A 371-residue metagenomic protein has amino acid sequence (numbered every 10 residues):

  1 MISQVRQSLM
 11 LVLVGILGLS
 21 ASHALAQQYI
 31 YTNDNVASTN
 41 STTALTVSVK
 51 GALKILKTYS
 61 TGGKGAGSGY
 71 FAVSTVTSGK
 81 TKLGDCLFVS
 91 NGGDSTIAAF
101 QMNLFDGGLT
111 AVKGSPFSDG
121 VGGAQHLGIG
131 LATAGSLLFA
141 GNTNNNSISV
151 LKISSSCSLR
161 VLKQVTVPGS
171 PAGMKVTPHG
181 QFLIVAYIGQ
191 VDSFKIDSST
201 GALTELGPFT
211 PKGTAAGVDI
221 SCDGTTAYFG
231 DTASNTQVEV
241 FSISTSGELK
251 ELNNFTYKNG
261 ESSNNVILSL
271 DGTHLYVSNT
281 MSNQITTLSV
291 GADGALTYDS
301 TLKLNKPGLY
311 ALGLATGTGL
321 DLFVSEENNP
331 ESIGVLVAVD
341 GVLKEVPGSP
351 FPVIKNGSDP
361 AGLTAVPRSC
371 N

Functional and structural regions predicted by a protein language model:
M1-L11: Bacterial N-terminal signal peptides that target proteins for export
L25-K57: An edge-strand/N-cap motif at the start of beta-rich repeat modules
N35-A37, V47, S90-G93, M102 (+8 more regions): Short loop/turn segments immediately following the C-termini of beta-strands
A44-A52, F100-G108, V150-S158, S193-A202 (+3 more regions): Short loop/turn segments immediately following beta-strands, especially the blade-tip and inter-blade linker loops
I55-G67, T110-D119, C157-T166, T204-T210 (+3 more regions): A short beta-strand motif characteristic of beta-propeller blades
G62-L83, S118-A134, V167-H179, P211-G224 (+3 more regions): Beta-rich, blade/repeat-based domains predominating in secreted/periplasmic proteins but also intracellular
N328-N371: Blade-level signature of beta-propeller repeat domains, shared across WD40, Kelch, NHL, RCC1 and BNR/Asp-box propellers
